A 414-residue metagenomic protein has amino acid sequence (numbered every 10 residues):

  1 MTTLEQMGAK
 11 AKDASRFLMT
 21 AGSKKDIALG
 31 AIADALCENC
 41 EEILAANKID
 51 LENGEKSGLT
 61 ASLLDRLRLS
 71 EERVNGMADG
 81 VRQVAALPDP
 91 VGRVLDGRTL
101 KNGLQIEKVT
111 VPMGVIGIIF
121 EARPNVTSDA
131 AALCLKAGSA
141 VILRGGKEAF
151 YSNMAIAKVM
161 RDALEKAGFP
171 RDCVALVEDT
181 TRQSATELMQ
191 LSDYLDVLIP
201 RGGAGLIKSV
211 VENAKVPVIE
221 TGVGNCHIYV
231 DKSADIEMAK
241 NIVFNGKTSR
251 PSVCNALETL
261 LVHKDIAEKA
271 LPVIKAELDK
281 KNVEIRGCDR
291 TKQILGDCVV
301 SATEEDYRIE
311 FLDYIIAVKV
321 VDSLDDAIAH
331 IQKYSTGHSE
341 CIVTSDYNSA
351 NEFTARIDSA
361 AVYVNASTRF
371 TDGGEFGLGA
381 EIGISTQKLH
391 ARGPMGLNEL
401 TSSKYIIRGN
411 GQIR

Functional and structural regions predicted by a protein language model:
M1-I106: N-terminal Rossmann-like NAD(P)+-binding subdomain of aldehyde/semialdehyde dehydrogenases
T2, E121-A137, V159, A163-K166 (+2 more regions): ALDH superfamily catalytic-core signature
A14-A21, A35-N39, A46, D50-S57 (+14 more regions): Change "in soluble alpha/beta enzymes" to "in soluble alpha/beta proteins
A21-I27, V91, G168-V174, S249-A256 (+3 more regions): Flexible, glycine/charged-enriched surface loops at secondary-structure junctions
A86, L95-E237: Rossmann-like NAD(P) dinucleotide-binding subdomain of oxidoreductase/dehydrogenase enzymes
G114-I118, A132-L133, S139-I142, D172-A175 (+10 more regions): Structural motif
T303-R414: Conserved C-terminal structural/oligomerization subdomain of aldehyde/semialdehyde dehydrogenase
